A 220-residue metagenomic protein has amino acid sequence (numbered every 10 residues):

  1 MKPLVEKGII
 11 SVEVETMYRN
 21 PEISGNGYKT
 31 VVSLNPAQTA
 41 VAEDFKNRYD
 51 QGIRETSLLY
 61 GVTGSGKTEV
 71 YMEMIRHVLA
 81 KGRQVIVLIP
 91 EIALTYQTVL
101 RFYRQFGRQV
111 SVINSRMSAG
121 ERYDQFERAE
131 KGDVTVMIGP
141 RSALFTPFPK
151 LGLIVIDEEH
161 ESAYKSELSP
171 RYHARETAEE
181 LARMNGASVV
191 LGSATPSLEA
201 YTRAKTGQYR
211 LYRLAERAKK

Functional and structural regions predicted by a protein language model:
M1-T195, A200, K205-K219: Accessory, non-ATPase domains that flank or precede helicase/AAA+ motor cores in DNA-metabolism machines
